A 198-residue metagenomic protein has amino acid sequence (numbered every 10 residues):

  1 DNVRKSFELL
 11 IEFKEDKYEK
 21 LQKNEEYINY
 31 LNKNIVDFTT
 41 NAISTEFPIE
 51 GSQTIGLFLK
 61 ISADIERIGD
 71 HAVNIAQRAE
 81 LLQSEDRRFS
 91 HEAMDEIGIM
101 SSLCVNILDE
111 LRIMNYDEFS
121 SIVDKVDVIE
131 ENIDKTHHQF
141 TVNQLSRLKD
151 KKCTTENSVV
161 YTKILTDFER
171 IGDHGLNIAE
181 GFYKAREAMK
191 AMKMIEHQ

Functional and structural regions predicted by a protein language model:
D1-Q198: Cytosolic, long alpha-helical scaffolding segments
